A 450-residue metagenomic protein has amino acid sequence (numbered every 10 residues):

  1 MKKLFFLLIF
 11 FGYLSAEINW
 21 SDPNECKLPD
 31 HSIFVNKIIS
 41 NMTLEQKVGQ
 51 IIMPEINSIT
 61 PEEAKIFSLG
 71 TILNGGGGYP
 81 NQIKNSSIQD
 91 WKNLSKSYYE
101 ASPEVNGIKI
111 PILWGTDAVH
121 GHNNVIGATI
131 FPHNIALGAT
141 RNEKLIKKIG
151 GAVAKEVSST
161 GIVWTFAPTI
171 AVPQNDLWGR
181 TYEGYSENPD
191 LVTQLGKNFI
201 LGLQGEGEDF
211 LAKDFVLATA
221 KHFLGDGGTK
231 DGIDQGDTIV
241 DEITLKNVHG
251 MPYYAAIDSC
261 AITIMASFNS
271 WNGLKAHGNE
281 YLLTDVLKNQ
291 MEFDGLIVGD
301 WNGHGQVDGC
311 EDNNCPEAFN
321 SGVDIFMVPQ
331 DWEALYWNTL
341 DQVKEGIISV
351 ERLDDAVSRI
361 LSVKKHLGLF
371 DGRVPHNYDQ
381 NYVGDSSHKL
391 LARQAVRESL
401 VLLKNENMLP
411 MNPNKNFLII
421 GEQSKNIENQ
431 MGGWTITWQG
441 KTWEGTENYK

Functional and structural regions predicted by a protein language model:
K3-G12: Sec-dependent N-terminal signal peptides
A16-K450: Glycoside hydrolase catalytic-domain context in secreted enzymes
